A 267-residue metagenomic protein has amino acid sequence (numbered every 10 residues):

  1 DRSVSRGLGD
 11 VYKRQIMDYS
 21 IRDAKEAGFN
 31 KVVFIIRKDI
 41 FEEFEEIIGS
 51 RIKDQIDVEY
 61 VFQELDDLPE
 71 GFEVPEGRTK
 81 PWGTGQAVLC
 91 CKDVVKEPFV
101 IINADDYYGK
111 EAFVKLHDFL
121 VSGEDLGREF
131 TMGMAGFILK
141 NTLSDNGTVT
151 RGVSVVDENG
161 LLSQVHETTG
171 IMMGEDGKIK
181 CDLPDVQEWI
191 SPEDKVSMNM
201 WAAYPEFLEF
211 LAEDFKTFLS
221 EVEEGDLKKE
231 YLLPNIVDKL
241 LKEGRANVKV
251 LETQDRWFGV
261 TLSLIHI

Functional and structural regions predicted by a protein language model:
D1-Y12, H266: Single conserved hydrophobic/aromatic residue that forms the stacking wall/gate of nucleotide- or nucleobase-binding
R14-N103, Y108-K115, S122, G127: Conserved N-terminal catalytic core of the sugar/cofactor nucleotidyltransferase
I36, A202-A203, T261: A conserved hydrophobic position in a structured secondary element of the catalytic/binding core that shapes
V61, I101-N103, G133-I138, E252: Short beta-strand segments
L65-E70, K140-T142, I171-M173, W257-F258: A short acidic, often aromatic-flanked loop/helix-cap motif at beta-alpha or helix-coil junctions that lines enzyme
K110-W201, P205: Conserved core of the sugar-phosphate nucleotidyltransferase
K195, K249-D255: Catalytic beta-strand/loop signature of glycosyltransferases that borders the donor
A212-K216, V222-R245: A C-terminal functional module that forms or caps the active site or interfaces directly with catalytic machinery
